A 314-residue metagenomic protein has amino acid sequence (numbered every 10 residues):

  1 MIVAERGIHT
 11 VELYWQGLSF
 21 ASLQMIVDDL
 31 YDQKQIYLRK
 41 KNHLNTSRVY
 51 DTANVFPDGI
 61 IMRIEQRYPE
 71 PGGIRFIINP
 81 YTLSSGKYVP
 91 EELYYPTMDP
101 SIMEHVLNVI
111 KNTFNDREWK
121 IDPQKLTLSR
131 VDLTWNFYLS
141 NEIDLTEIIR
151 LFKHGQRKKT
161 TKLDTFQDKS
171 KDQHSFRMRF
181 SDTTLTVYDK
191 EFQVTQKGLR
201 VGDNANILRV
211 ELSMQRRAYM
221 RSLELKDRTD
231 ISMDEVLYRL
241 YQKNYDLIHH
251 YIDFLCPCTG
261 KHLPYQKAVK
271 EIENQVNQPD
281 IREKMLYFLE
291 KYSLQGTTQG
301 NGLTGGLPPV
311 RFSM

Functional and structural regions predicted by a protein language model:
M1-G296: Structured, helix-rich domain cores that form ligand/interaction pockets
T298-T304, P309-M314: Helix-turn-helix DNA-binding helix
